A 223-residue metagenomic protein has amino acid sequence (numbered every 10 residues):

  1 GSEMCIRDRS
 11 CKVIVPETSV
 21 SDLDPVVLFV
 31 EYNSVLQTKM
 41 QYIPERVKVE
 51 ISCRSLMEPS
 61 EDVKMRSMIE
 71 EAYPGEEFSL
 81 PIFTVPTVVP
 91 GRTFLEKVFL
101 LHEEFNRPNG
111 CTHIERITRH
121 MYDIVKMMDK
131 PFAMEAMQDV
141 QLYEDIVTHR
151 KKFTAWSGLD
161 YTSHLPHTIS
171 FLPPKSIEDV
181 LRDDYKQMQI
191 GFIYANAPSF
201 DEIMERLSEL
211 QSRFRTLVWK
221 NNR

Functional and structural regions predicted by a protein language model:
G1-I6: Short, small-residue-biased leader/transition segments that mark boundaries at the very start of proteins
R7-R223: Structured mid-to-C-terminal alpha-helical surface segments
